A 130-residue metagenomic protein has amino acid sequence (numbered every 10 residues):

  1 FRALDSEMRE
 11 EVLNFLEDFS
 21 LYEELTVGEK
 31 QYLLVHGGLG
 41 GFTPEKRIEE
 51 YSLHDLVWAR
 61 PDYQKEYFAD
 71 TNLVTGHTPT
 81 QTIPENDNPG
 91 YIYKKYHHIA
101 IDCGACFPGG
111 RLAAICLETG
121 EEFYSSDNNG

Functional and structural regions predicted by a protein language model:
F1-A100, G104-G110, F123-S126: Acidic, His/Gly-enriched loop-helix segments that form or flank divalent-metal centers in metallo-dependent hydrolases
A113: Hydrophobic/aromatic beta-strand elements that line small-molecule binding cavities or substrate pockets in beta-rich
G130: Acidic two-metal-ion nuclease catalytic site recognized across multiple nuclease folds, prominently DnaQ/RNase D-T
